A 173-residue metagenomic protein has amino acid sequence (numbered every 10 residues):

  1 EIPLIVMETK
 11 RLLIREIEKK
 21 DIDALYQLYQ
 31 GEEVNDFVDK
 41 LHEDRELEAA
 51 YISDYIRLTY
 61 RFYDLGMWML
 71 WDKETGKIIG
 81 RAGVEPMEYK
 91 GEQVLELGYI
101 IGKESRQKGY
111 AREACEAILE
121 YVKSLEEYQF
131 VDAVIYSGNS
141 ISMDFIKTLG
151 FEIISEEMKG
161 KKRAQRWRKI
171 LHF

Functional and structural regions predicted by a protein language model:
E1-D36, M67-F173: Acyl-donor (CoA/ACP) binding surface of acyl/acetyltransferases
E33-Y55, L65-G66: Conserved GNAT-fold acetyl-CoA-binding loop/helix
D54-L58, Y121: A generic secondary-structure signal
T59-Y63: Short loop/turn motifs at secondary-structure junctions and domain boundaries
